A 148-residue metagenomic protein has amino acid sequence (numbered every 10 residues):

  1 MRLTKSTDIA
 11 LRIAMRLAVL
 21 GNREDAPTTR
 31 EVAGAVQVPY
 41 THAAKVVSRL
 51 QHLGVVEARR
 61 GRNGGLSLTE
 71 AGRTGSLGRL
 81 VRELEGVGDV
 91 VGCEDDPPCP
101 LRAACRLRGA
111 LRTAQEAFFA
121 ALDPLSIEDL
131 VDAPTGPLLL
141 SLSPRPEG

Functional and structural regions predicted by a protein language model:
A26-Q37: A short alpha-helical element within helix-turn-helix/winged-helix DNA-binding domains across DNA-binding proteins
G34, Q51-H52: Alpha-helical residues within the helix-turn-helix
P39, T69: Helix-turn-helix DNA-binding motif, specifically the short coil turn and the N-cap/start of the second
V47-S48: Short, hydrophobic-biased segments on the C-terminal half of alpha helices that form "recognition helices"
L53-L68: Beta-hairpin "wing" of winged helix-turn-helix
G72-D96, L107, L111-E116: Conserved segment of winged-helix/HTH DNA-binding domains
D95-G148: C-terminal regulatory/oligomerization modules of transcriptional regulators
